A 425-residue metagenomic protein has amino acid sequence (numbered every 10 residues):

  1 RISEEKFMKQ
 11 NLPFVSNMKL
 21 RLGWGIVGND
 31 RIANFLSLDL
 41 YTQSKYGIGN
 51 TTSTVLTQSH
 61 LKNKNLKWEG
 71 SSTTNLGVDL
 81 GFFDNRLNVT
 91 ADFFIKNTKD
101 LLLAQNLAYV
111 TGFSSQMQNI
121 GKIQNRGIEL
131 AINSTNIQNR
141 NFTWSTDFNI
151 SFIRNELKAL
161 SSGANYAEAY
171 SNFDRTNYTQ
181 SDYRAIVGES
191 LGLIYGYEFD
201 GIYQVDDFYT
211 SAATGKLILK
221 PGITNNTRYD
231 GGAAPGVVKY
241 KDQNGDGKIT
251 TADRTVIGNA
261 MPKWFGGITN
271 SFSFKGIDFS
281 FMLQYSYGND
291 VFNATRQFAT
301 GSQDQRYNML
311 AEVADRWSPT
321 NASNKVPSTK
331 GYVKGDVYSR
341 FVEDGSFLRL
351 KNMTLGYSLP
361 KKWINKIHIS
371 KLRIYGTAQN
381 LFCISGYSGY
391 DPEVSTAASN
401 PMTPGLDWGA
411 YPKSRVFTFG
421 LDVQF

Functional and structural regions predicted by a protein language model:
R1-A185, V337, V342-F425: Extracellular/periplasmic, surface-exposed regions of secreted and cell-surface proteins
D30-A33, F82, R126, I132 (+8 more regions): Basic, gly/Ser/Thr/Pro-rich low-complexity segments located predominantly at protein N termini
R31-Y46, A164-E168, S190, K216-K220 (+4 more regions): Membrane-proximal, glycine/serine-rich, low-complexity loop/turn segments characteristic of large bacterial
L56-T57, D246-T251, K330-S339: Short glycine/proline-rich turn/loop motifs
Q118, T135-G258, Q379: Conserved small-residue
Q204-D207, S211, K216-I218, G222 (+2 more regions): Glycine-rich, aromatic-lined ligand/substrate-binding cores of catalytic and carbohydrate-binding domains
N225, P235, S286-Q379: Extracytoplasmic gating/loop element in the C-terminal half of outer-membrane beta-barrel translocons and assembly
